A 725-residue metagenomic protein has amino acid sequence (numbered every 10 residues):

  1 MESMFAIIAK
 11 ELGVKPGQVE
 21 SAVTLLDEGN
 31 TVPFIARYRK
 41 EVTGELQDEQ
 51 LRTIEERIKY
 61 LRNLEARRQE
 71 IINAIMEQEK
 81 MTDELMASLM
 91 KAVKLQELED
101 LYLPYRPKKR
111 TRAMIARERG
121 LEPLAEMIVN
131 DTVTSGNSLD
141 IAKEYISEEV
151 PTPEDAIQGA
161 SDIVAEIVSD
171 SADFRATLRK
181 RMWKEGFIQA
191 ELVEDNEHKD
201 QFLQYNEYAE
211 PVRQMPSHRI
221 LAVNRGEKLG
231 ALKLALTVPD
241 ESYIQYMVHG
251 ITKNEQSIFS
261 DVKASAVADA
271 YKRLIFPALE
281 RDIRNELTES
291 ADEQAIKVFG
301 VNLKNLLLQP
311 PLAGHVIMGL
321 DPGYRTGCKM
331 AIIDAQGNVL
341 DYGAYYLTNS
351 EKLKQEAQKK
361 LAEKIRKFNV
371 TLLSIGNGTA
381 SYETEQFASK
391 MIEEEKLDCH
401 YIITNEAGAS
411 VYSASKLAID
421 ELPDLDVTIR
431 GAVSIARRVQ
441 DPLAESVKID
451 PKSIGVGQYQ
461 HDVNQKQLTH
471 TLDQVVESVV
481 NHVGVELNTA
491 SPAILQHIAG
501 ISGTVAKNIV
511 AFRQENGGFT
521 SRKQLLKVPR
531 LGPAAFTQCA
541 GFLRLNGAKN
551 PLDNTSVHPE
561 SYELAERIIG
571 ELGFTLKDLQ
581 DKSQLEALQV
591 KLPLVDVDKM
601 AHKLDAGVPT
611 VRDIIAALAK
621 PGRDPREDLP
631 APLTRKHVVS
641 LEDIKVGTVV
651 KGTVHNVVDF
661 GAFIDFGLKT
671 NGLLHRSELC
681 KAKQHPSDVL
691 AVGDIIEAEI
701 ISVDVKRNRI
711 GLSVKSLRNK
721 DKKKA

Functional and structural regions predicted by a protein language model:
M4, E56, R62-K80, M90 (+6 more regions): Long, highly charged, low-complexity intrinsically disordered interaction regions that mediate electrostatic DNA/RNA
K15-P16, E28-G29, L95, L121 (+17 more regions): Short flexible coil/turn linkers enriched for glycine and charged/polar residues that connect secondary-structure
Y38-K40, V129, P239, P322 (+11 more regions): Short, ordered loop/turn segments at secondary-structure junctions
Q50-T53, Y60, L64, Q69-A74 (+3 more regions): Duplex nucleic acid-engaging cores and interfaces of nucleic-acid transaction enzymes
A74, S88, L98-L101, G226-P239 (+5 more regions): Structured, non-catalytic alpha/beta "coupling" segments that mediate domain-domain communication and provide generic
K180-I188, L320-Y324, G378-A380, T404-V411 (+5 more regions): A glycine-rich phosphate-binding loop feature that marks nucleotide/adenosyl-phosphate handling sites
I317-G319, K329, F387-A388, S521-Q524 (+3 more regions): Short beta-alpha junctions and helix-cap segments that line functional grooves
A548-K549, D553-A725: Single-stranded RNA-binding regions, centering on S1/OB-family and related RNA-binding modules
